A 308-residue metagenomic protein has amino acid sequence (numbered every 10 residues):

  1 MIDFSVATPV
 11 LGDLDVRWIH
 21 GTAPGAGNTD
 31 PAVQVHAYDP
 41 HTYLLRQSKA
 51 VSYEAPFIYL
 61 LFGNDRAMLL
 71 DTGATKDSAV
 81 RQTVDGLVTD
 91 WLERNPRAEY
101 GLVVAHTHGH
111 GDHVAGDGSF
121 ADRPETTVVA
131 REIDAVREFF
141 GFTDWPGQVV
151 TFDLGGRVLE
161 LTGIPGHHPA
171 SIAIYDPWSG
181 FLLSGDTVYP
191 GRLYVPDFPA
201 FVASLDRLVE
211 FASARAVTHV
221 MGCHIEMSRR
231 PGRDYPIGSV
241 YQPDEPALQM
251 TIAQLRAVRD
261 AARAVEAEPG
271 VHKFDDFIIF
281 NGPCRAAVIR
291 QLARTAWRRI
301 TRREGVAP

Functional and structural regions predicted by a protein language model:
M1-N28, E210-P308: Accessory terminal helices/loops
V6, A74-R157: Active-site HxH/HxHxD metal-binding segment of metal-dependent hydrolases
G27, V51-Y53, P165-H167: A short catalytic or substrate-binding loop motif that flags glycine-/basic-rich loops and adjacent residues that bind
P31-D90, I174-T187: Conserved beta-strand hairpin/beta-sheet module of binuclear metal-dependent hydrolase folds, prominently
D39-L44, V149, G156-E160: Short, hydrophobic/aromatic-rich segments at coil-to-beta transitions
P40, A115, L159, V195-P196: Residue-level signal for the nucleotide or nucleotide-sugar donor/cofactor binding architecture
Y43, V103-A105, V129, T162 (+2 more regions): Hydrophobic/aromatic beta-strand patches that form the interior of the parallel beta-sheet core in alpha/beta enzyme
A67, A74-K76, E160-P165, P169-A257: Metallo-beta-lactamase
